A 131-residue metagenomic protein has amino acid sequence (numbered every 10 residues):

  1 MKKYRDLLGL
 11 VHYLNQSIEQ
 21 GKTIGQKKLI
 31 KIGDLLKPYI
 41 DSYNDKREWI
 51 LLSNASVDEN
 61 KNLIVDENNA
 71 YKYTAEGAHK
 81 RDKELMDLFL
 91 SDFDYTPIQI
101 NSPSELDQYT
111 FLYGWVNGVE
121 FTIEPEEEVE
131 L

Functional and structural regions predicted by a protein language model:
M1-L131: A composition-driven surface/loop motif
